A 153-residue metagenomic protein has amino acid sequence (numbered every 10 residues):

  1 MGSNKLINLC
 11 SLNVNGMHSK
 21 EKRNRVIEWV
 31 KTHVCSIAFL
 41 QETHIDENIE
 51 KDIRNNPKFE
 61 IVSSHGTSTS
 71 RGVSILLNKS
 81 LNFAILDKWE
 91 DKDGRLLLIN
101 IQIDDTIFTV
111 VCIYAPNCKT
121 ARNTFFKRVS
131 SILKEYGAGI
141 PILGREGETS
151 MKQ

Functional and structural regions predicted by a protein language model:
M1-Q153: A shared catalytic/ligand-binding motif for oxyanion handling
